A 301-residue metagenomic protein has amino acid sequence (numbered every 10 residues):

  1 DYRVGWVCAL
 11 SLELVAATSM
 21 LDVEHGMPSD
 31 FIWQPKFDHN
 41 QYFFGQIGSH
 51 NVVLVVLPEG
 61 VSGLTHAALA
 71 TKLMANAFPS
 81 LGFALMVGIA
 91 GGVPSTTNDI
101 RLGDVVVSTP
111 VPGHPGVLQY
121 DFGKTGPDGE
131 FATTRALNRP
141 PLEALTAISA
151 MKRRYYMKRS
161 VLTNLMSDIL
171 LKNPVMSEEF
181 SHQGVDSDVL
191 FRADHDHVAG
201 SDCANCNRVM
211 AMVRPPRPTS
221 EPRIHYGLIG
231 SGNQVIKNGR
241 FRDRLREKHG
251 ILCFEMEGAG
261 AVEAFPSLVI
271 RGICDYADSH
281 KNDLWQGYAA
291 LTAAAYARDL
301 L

Functional and structural regions predicted by a protein language model:
D1-L301: Intrinsic-disorder/coil detector with helix-boundary
